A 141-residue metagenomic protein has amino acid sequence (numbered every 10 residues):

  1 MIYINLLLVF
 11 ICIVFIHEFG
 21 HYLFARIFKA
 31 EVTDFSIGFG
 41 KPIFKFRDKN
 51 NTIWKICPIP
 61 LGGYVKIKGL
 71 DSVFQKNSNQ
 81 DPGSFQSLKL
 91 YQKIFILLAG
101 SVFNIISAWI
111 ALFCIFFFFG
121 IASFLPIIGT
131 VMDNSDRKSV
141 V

Functional and structural regions predicted by a protein language model:
M1-I2, K138: C-terminal recognition in membrane/secretory proteostasis and scaffolding
I2-C12: Membrane-embedded alpha-helical segments that form the functional core of polytopic membrane enzymes, especially those
L7, D34, I56, L125-G129: N-terminal targeting leaders that route proteins to membranes or the secretory/organellar pathways
V14-R26, G100: Active-site recognition of the HExxH zinc-binding catalytic motif
H17, I56, G100, R137-V141: Terminal peptide-recognition signature
R26-A111: Membrane-embedded helix-turn/re-entrant segments that form the catalytic/gating core of multi-pass membrane enzymes
I110, C114-F118: Hydrophobic membrane-targeting alpha-helices
F118-V141: PDZ/PDZ-like domain segments forming the peptide/carboxylate-binding groove, activating on the N-terminal beta-strands
